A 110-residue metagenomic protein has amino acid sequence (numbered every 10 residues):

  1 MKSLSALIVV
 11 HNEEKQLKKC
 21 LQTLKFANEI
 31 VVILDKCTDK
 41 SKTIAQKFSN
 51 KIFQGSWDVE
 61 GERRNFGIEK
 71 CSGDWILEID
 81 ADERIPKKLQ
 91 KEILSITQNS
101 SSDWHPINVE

Functional and structural regions predicted by a protein language model:
S3-S5, E29: Cell-envelope/extracellular polymer assembly enzymes that use nucleotide-activated donors
L7-F26: Short, well-formed alpha-helical segments that are part of the catalytic scaffolds of diverse glycosyltransferases
Q16-K18, D39-F48, K88-L89: Acidic helix N-cap motif at the loop->helix transition within catalytic regions of sugar-transfer enzymes
T23, L34-I44, D80: A conserved acidic beta->alpha catalytic loop
N28-E29, N50: Receiver (REC) domain switch/active-site residues of two-component response regulators
S56-C71: Glycine-rich, basic loop-to-helix element that forms the pyrophosphate-binding segment of sugar-nucleotide handling
E60, R84-E110: Conserved donor NDP-sugar-binding/catalytic core segment of glycosyltransferases
I76: Short aromatic/hydrophobic "clamp" motif used to bind/position activated sugar donors
